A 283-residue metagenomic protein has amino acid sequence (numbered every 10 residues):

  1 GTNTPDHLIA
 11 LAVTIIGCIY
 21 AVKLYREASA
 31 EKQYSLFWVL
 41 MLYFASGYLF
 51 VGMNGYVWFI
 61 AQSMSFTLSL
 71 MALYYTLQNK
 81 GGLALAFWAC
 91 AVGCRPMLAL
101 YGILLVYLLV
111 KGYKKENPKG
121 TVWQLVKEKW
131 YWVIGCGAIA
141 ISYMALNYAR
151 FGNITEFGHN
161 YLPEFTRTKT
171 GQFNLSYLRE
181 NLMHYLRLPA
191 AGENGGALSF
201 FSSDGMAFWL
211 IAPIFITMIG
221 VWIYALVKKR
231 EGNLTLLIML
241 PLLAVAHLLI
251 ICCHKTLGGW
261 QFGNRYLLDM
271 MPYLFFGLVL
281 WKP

Functional and structural regions predicted by a protein language model:
G1-P283: Membrane-proximal envelope and lipid/glycan-remodeling enzymes
